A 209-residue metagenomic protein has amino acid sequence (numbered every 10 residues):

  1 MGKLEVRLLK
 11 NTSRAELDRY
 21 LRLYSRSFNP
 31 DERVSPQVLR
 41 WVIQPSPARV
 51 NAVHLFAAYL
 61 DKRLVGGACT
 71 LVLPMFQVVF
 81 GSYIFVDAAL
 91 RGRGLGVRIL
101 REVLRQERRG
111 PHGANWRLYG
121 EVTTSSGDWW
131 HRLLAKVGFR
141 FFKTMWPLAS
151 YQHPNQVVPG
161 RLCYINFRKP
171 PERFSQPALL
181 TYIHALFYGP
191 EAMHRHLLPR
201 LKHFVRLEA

Functional and structural regions predicted by a protein language model:
M1-I43, Y59: Short amphipathic alpha-helix that is part of the acyltransferase structural core
M1-K3, L9-T12, R109-A209: Terminal substrate-recognition subdomain of acyl/acetyltransferases
Q44-A57, G66, Q156: A short helix-loop-beta-strand connector motif used in the catalytic cores of GNAT acetyltransferases and, in some
S46-V50, R105-N115: Alpha-helix termini
H54-F56, Q77-V79, V157-C163: Short beta-strand micro-motifs in enzyme catalytic cores
A57, R63-V72, V78-F85: Conserved beta-strand in the GNAT
Q77-I84, A114-G120: Glycine-rich, often proline-containing surface loops adjacent to acidic residues and nearby aromatics that form
V86, G92-R108: Conserved acetyl-CoA-binding loop-helix of GNAT-fold acetyltransferases
